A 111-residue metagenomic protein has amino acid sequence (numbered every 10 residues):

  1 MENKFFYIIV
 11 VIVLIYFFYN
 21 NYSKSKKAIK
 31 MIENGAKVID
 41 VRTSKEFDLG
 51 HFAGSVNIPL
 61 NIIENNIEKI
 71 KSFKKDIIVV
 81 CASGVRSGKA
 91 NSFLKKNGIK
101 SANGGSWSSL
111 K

Functional and structural regions predicted by a protein language model:
M1-L49: Flexible, polar/low-complexity N-terminal or interdomain linker segments that lie immediately upstream of folded
E2-F6, N61-I63, I77-V79: Short, structured secondary-structure boundary patches
N20-Y22, N61-E64, G84: Short beta->alpha connector loops
E33-K75, K89: Positively charged, proline/Ser/Thr-rich regional signature most characteristic of the Rhodanese/CDC25-like
K71-S108: Catalytic cysteine-centered active loop of the rhodanese-like fold, especially the PTP/DSP P-loop
